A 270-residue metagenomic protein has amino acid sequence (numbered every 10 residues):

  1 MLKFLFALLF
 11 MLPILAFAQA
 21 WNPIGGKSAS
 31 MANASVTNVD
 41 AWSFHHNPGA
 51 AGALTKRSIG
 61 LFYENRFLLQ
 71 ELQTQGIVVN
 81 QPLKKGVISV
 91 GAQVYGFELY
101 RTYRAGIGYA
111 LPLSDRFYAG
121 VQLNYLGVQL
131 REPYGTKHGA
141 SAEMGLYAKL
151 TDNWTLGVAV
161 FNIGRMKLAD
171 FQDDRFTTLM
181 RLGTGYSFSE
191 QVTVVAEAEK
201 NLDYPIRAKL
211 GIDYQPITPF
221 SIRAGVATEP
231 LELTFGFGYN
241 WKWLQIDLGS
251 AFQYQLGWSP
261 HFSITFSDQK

Functional and structural regions predicted by a protein language model:
M1-F4, D115: Positively charged n-region of N-terminal signal peptides that target proteins for export
F4-A16: Sec-dependent N-terminal signal peptides
Q19-K270: Subset of outer-membrane beta-barrel
